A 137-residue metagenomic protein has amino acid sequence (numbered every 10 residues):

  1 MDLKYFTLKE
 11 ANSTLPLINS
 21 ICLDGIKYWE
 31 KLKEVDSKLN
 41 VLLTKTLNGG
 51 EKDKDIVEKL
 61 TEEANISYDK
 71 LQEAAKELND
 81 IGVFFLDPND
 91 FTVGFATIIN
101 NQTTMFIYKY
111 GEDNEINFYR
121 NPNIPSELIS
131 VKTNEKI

Functional and structural regions predicted by a protein language model:
M1-K45: Long, hydrophobic N-terminal alpha-helical segment
F6-K9, S20, N48, I66 (+2 more regions): Short, flexible coil/linker segments at or flanking structured domains
T7, S13, K52-D53, E58-L60 (+3 more regions): Mixed-charge, polar/low-complexity N-terminal
N19, L23-I26, E30, E62-Q72 (+1 more regions): Generic structural signal for well-ordered, non-transmembrane alpha-helical segments in soluble/cytosolic regions
W29, T46-G49, L71, G82-F85: Short secondary-structure junctions and interdomain/linker hinges
E34-D69: Structured domain cores in non-transmembrane regions
N65, Q72-I137: Glycine-rich, aromatic-bearing surface loops/beta-hairpins
